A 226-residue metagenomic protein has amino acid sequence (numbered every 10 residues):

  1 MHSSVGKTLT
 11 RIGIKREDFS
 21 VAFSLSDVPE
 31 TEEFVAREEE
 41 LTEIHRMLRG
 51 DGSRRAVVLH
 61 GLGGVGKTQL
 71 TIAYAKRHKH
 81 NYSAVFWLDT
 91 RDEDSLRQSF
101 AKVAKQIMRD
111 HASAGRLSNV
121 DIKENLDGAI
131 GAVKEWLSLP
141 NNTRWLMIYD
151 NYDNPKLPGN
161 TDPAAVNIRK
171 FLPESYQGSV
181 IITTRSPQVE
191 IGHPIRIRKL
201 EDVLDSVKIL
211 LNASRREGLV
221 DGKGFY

Functional and structural regions predicted by a protein language model:
M1-F19: Long, low-complexity intrinsically disordered regions enriched in small/polar and proline/glycine residues
K15-V21, E39-R54, L62, I72-S83 (+2 more regions): A conserved switch/coupling segment of P-loop NTPase cores
L25-L41: Dynamic helix-loop-helix/coil hinge segments at AAA+ ATPase domain boundaries and subdomain interfaces
V28, G115-V120: Short glycine/proline- and acidic residue-enriched helix-loop micro-motifs that form flexible lids or anion-recognition
E33-F34, V58, R196: Conserved beta-strand positions that form and line the central face of beta-propeller blades
K67: Conserved lysine of the Walker
E93-L117, S214: Conserved NTP-binding/hydrolysis module of P-loop NTPases
